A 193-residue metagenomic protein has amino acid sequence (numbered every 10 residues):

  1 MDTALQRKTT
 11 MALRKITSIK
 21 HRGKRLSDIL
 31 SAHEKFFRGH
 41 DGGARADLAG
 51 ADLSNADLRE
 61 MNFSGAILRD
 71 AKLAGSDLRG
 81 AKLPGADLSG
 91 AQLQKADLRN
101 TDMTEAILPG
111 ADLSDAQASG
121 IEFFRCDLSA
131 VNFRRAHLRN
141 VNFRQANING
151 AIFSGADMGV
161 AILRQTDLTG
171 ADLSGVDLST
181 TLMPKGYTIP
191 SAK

Functional and structural regions predicted by a protein language model:
D2-T10: Long, contiguous interaction/recruitment modules in multidomain scaffold/adaptor proteins
K15-D28, E34, R38-K193: Tandem repeat scaffolds
